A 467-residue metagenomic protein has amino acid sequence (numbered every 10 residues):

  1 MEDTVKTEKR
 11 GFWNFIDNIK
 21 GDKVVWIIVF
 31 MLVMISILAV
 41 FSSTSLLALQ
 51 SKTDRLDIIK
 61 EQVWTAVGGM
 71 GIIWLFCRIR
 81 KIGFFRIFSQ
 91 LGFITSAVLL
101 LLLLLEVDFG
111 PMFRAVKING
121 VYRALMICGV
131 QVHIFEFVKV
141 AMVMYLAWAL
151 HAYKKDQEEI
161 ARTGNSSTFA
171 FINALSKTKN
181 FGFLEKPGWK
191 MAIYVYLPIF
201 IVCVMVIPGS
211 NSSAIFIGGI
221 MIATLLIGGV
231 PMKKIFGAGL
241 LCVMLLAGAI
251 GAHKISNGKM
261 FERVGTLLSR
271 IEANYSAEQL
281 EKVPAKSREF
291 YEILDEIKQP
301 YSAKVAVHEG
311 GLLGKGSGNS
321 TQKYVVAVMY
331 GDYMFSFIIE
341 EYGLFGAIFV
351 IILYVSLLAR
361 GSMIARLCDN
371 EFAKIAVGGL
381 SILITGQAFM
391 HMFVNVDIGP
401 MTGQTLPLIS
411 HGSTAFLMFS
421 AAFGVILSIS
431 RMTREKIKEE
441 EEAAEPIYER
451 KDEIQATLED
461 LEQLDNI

Functional and structural regions predicted by a protein language model:
E2-D3, T7-V24, A39, S45-P208 (+5 more regions): Membrane-helix boundary/helix-loop-helix interface segments in multi-pass membrane proteins
V29-S45: Alpha-helical transmembrane segments of multi-pass membrane proteins
W64-I72, V138-K139, E341-L358: Hydrophobic alpha-helical transmembrane segments
C77-F88, L184, L226-K234, A365-N370: Membrane-interface helix-boundary motifs at transmembrane edges
Q90-A97, K190-I207, N211-G258: Hydrophobic alpha-helical segments of polytopic membrane proteins
I118, Y122-A124, G237-G346, E371-F372: Hydrophobic, glycine- and aromatic-enriched re-entrant/interface helices and adjoining loop segments
I215, I220-K234, T321-G346, Q404-F416: Interfacial segments of multi-pass membrane proteins
S362-G403, I409: Loop-to-helix entry and N-terminal half of a specific, functionally important transmembrane alpha helix in multi-pass
